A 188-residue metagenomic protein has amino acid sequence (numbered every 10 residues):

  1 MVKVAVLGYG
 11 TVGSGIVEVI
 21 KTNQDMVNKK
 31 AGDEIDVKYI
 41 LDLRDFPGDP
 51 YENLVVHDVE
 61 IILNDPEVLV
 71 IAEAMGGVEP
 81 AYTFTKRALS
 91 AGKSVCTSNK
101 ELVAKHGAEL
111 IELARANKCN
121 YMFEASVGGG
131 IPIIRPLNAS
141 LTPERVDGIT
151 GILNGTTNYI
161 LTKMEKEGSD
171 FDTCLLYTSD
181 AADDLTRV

Functional and structural regions predicted by a protein language model:
M1-S90: N-terminal glycine-/serine-/threonine-rich beta1-alpha1-beta2 phosphate-ribose binding loop of Rossmann-like
L43-D45, G76, K100-E101, A108 (+2 more regions): Short, ordered loop/turn segments at secondary-structure junctions
V56, A72, C96-S98, Y121-E124 (+1 more regions): General beta-strand structural signal in soluble alpha/beta enzymes
F84, L110, C174: Aromatic/hydrophobic pocket-lining residues that form π-stacking "cages" and hydrophobic walls in ligand
L89-K105: ADP-ribose/adenylate-binding Rossmann-like module
K100-Y121: Rossmann-fold NAD(P)-binding glycine/threonine-rich loop
K118, M122-L176: Rossmann-like NAD(P)H-binding beta-loop-alpha module
Y177-V188: Single conserved hydrophobic/aromatic residue that forms the stacking wall/gate of nucleotide- or nucleobase-binding
